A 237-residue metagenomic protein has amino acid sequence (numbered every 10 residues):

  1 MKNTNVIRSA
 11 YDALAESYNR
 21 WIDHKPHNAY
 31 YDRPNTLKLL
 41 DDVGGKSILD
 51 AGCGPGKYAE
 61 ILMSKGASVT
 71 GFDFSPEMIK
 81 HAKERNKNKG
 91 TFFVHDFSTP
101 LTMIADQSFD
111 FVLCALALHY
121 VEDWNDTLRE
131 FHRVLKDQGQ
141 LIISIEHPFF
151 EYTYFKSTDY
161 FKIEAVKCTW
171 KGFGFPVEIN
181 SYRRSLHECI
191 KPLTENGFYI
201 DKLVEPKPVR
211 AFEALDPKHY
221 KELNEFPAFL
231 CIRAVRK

Functional and structural regions predicted by a protein language model:
M1-G44, K57, I61, M78-H81 (+1 more regions): Conserved class I S-adenosyl-L-methionine
L49-A51, P55-P100: Class I SAM-dependent methyltransferase SAM/SAH-binding core
T102-V112: A short acidic, Gly/Pro-enriched loop at the edge of an enzyme's catalytic core that lines a small-molecule cofactor
F111-W124: A short SAM/SAH-binding and catalytic strip from SAM-dependent methyltransferases
N125-Q140: A short glycine-rich, Lys/Arg-flanked "PGG" loop and its adjoining helix->strand segment in the class I
L141-T169: Conserved class I S-adenosyl-L-methionine
I143-I145, F149, G172-E188: Acceptor-substrate binding/catalytic loop of class I
I179-V204: Short alpha-helix
